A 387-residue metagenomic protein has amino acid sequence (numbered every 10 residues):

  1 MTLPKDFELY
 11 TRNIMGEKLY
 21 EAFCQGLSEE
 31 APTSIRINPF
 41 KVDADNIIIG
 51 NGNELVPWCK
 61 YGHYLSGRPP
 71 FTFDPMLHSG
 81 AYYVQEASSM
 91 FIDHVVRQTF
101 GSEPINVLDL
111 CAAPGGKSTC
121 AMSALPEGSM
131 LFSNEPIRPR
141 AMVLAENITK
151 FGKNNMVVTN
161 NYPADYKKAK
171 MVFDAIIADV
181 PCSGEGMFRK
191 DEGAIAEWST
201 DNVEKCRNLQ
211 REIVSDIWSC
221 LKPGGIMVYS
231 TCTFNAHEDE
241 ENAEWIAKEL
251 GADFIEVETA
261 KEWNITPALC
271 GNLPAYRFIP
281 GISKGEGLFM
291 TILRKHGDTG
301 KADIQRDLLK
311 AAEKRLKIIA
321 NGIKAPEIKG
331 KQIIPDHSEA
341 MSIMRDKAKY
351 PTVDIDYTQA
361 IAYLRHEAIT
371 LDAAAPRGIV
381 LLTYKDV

Functional and structural regions predicted by a protein language model:
M1-N46, K284-F289, H296-V387: Polybasic, low-complexity RNA-engagement segments
T33-H94: Conserved AdoMet
E103-A113: Conserved class I S-adenosyl-L-methionine
V107, G128-N134: Short beta-strand element of Class I
P114-E127: Conserved SAM-binding loop of SAM-dependent methyltransferases across substrates and taxa, primarily the Class I
P136-M171, A178: S-adenosyl-L-methionine
P139, D174-S215, V228, C232-E240: Mobile active-site "lid"/loop adjacent to the S-adenosyl-L-methionine
S219-D346: Substrate-binding/catalytic lobe of Class I Rossmann-like enzymes that use SAM or dcSAM, i.e., the mid-to-C-terminal
